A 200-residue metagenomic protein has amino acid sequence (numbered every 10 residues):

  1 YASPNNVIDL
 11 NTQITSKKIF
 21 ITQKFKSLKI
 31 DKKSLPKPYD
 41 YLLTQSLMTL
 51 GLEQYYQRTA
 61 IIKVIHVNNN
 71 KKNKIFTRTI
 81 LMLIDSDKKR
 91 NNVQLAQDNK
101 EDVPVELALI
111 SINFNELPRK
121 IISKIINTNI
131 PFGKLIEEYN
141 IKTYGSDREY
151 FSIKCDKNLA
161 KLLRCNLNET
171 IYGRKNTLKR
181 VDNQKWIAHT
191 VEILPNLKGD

Functional and structural regions predicted by a protein language model:
Y1-Y172, K179-D200: N-terminal domain-onset segments
